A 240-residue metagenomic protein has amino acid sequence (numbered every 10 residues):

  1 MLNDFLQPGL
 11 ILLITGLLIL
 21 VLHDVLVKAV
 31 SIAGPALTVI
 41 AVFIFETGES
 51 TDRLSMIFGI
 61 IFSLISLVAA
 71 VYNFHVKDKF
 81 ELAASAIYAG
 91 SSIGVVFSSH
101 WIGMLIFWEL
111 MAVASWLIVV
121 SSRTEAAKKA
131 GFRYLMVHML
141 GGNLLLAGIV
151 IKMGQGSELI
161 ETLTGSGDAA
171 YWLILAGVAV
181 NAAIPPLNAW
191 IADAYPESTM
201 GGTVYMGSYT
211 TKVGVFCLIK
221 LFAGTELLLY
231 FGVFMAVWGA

Functional and structural regions predicted by a protein language model:
M1-F5, V71-L82, T199-M206, T225-E226: Short, amphipathic, aromatic/basic-enriched membrane-interface segments that mark the entry/exit of transmembrane
M1-I11, E49-F62, W101-A114, G165-V180 (+1 more regions): Structural signature of hydrophobic alpha-helical transmembrane segments
G9-I14, S31-A41, F62-L64, A86-G90 (+2 more regions): Alpha-helical transmembrane segments
T15-V27, S66-K79, W116-A130, L135 (+2 more regions): C-terminal ends of transmembrane helices
G16-V21, A70-V71, G90-F97, L117 (+3 more regions): Alpha-helical transmembrane segments of multipass membrane proteins
V27, A83-A169, V180: Alpha-helical multi-pass transmembrane bundles of energy-transducing inner-membrane proteins
A41, F45-I93, C217: Hydrophobic alpha-helical transmembrane segments in multi-pass integral membrane proteins
D168-F231: Short helix-boundary/re-entrant hairpin motifs in multi-pass inner-membrane proteins
